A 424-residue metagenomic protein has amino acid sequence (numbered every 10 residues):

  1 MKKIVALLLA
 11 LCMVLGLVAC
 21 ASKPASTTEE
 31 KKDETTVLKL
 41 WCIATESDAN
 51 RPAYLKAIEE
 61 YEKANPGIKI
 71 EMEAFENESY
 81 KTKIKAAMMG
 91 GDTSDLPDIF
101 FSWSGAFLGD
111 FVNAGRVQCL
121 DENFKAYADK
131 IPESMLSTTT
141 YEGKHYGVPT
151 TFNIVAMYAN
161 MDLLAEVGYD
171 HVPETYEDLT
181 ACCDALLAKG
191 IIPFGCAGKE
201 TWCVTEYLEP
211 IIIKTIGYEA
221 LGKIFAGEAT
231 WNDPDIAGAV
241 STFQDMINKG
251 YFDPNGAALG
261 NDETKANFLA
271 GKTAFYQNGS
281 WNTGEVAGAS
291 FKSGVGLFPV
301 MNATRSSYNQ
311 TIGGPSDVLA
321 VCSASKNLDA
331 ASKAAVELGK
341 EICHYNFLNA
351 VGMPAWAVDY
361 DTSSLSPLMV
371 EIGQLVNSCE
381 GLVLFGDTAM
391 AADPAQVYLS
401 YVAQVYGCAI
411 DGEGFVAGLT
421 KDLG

Functional and structural regions predicted by a protein language model:
A6, C20-G109, H171, R305 (+3 more regions): Conserved N-terminal structural module of periplasmic/extracytoplasmic solute-binding proteins
C20, D95-D98, A128-L163, I192-C196 (+2 more regions): A structural signal for short loop-to-beta-strand junctions that line the ligand-binding cleft of periplasmic/secreted
E59, K63-A64, K69, V167 (+2 more regions): Extracytoplasmic/periplasmic substrate-recognition and gating elements
K69, A165-E166, H344-Y345, V358-S364 (+1 more regions): Conserved C-terminal helix/tail region of periplasmic/extracytoplasmic solute-binding proteins
W103-A156, M161, T180, Y207 (+2 more regions): Hinge/lid segment of periplasmic solute-binding proteins
Q118-E133, G198, T215-G238, G288-A289 (+3 more regions): Short, solvent-exposed loop/beta-turn-alpha elements that line the ligand-binding surface or hinge of extracytoplasmic
E142, Y146-T150, V155, T180-E228: Extracytoplasmic/periplasmic solute-binding protein
C183-A185, F225-G256: Glycine-centered hinge/linker elements that transmit conformational signals in sensory and ligand-binding systems
